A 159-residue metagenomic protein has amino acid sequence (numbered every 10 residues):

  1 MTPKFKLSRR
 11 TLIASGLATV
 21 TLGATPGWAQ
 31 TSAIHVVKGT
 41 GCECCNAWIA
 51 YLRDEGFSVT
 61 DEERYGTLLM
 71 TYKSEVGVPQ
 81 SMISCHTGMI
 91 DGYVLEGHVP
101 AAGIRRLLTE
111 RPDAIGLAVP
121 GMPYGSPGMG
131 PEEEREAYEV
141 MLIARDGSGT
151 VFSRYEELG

Functional and structural regions predicted by a protein language model:
M1-T19: N-terminal secretory signal peptides and thylakoid transit peptides that target proteins across membranes
K6-L7, T71-V78: Short low-complexity, flexible loop/linker segments enriched in glycine and/or proline with clustered acidic
T25-A29: Sec/Tat signal peptide C-region and signal peptidase I cleavage site
S32-A47: Local sequence-structure signature of Cys/Sec-based thiol-disulfide redox active-site neighborhoods
W48, Y65-L68, P100, I104: Stable alpha-helical elements in mature extracytoplasmic
Y51-T60: Conserved helix-turn-beta segment immediately C-terminal to the redox Cys motif in thioredoxin-like folds
T60-M70, I90: Thiol-based oxidoreductase modules, predominantly thioredoxin-like and allied folds used for disulfide exchange
E75-G159: Thiol/selenol-based redox catalytic cores and closely related redox-interacting motifs
